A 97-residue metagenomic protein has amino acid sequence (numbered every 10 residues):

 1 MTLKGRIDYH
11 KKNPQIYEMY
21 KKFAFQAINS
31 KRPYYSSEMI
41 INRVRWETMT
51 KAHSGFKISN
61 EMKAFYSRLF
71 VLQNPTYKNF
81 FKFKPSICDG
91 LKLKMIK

Functional and structural regions predicted by a protein language model:
T2, S59, K84-S86: Serine/threonine-rich low-complexity intrinsically disordered regions
T2-M39, R43-K51: Positively charged, polyanion-binding regions of nucleic-acid-associated proteins
E38-N79: Charge-enriched amphipathic alpha-helical scaffolds
R68-K97: C-terminal engagement modules used by replication, chromatin/transcription, nuclear envelope/ESCRT, and ubiquitin
